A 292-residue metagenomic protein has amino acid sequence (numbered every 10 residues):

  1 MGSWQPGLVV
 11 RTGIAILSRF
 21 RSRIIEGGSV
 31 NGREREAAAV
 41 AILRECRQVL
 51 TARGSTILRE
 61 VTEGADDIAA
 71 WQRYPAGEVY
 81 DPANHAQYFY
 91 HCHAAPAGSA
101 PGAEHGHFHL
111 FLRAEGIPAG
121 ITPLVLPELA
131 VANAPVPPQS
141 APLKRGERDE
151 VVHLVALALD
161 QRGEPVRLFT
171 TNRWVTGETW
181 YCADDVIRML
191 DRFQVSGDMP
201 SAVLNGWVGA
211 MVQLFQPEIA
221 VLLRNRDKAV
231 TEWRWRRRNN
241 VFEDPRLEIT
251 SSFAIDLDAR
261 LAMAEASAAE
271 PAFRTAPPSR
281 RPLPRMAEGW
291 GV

Functional and structural regions predicted by a protein language model:
P6: Cationic, low-complexity basic patches in intrinsically disordered or flexible, solvent-exposed regions
V9-P82: N-terminal domain-onset segments
V9-V10, G28, G32-A39, L43 (+10 more regions): Intrinsic-disorder-associated interaction segments
V79-V166: Aromatic- and glycine-enriched beta-alpha-beta binding-site module
L129, N133-E243: Conserved binding-pocket/active-site segment within a compact domain
A202-V292: Long, compositionally biased interface segments
